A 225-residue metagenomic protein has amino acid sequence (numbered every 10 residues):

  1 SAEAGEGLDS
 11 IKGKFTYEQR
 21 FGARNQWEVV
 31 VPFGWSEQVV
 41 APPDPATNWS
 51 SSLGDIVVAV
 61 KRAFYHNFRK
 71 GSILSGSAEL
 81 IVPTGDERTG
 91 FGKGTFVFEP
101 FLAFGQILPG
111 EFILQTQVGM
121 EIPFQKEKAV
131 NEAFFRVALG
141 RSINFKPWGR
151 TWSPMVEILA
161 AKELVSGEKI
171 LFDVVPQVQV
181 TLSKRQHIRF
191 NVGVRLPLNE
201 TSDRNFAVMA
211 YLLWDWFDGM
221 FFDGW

Functional and structural regions predicted by a protein language model:
S1-W225: Transmembrane beta-barrel domains of Gram-negative outer membranes and organellar outer membranes
